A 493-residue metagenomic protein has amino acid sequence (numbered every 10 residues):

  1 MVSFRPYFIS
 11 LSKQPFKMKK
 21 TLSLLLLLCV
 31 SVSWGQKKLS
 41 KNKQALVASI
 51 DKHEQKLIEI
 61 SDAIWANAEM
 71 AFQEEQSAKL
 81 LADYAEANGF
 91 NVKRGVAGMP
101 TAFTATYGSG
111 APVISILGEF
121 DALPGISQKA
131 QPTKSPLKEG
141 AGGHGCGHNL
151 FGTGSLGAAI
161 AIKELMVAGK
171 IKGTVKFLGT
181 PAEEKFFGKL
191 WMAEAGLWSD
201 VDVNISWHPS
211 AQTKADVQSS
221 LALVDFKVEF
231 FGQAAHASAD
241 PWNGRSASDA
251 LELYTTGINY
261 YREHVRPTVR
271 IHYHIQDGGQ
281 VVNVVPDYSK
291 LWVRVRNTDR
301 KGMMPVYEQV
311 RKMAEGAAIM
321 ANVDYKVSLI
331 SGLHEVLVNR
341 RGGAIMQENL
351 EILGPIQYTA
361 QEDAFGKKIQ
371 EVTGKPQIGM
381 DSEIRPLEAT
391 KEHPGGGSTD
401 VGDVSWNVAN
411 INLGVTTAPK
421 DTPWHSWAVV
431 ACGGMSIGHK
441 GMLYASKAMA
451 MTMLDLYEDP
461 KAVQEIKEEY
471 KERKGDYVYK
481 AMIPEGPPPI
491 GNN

Functional and structural regions predicted by a protein language model:
M1-K38: Bacterial Sec-dependent N-terminal signal peptides
Q36-H144, T153-G173: Acidic/His- and Gly-rich active-site-bordering loop/insert found across diverse amide/peptide-bond hydrolases
I64, A105, I116, H148 (+8 more regions): Divalent metal-coordination and catalytic microenvironments
V92-K93, A159-F177, I258-T268, E458-Q464: Phosphate-handling active-site elements
L150-S219: Acidic/histidine-rich catalytic neighborhood of metal-dependent amide-processing enzymes
D200-Y358, K368-Q370: Midchain, well-structured core segments that form catalytic/ion-binding scaffolds
Y273-Q276, V327-V338, V463-I483: Short, highly charged C-terminal tails/helix-capping segments
M346, D363-S446, Q464-N492: Zn-dependent metallopeptidase/amidohydrolase metal-coordination segment
